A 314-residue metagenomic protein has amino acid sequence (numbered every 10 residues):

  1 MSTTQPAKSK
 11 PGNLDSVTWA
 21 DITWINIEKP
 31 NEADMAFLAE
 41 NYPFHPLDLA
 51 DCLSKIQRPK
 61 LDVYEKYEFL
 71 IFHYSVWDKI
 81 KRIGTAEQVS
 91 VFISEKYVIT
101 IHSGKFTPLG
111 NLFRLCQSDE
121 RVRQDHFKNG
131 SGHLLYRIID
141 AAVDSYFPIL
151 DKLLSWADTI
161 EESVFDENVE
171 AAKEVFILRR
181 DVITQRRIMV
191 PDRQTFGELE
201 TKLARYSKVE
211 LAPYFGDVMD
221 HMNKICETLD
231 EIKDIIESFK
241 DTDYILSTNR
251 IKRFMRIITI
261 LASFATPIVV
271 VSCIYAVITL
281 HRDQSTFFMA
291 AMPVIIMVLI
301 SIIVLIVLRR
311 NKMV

Functional and structural regions predicted by a protein language model:
M1-K208, Y214-D217, H221-E231, D283-Q284 (+2 more regions): Peripheral, non-transmembrane regulatory/ligand-interaction domains of membrane transport proteins
F37, P43, N223-V314: Hydrophobic alpha-helical transmembrane segments and their immediately adjacent juxtamembrane loops
